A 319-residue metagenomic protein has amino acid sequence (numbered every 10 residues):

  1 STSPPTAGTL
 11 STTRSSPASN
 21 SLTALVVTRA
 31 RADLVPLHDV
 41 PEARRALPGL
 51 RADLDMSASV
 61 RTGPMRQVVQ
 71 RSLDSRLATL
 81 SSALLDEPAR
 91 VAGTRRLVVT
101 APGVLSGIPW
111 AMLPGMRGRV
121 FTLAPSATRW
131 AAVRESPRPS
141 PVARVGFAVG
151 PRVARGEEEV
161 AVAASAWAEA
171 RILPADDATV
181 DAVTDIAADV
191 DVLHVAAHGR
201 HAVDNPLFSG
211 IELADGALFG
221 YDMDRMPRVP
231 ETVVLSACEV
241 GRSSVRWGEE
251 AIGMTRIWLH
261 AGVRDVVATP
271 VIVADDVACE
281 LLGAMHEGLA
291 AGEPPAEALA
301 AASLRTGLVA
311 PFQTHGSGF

Functional and structural regions predicted by a protein language model:
T2-F319: Catalytic cores of enzymes
